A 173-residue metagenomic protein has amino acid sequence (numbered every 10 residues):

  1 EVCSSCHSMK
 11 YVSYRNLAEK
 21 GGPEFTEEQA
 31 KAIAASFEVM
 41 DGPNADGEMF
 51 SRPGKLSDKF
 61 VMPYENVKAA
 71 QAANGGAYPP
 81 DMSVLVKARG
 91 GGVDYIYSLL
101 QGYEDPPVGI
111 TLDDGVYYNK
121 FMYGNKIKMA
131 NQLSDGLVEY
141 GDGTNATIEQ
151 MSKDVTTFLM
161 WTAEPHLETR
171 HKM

Functional and structural regions predicted by a protein language model:
V2-K10, V155: The canonical Cys-X-X-Cys-His
M9-A35: Acidic helix-start/capping segments at beta-turn-to-alpha-helix junctions
K10-Y14, V108-D113, L167: Surface-exposed patches in mature extracellular/periplasmic domains of secreted proteins
D41-K126: Membrane-proximal low-complexity regions enriched in glycine and acidic/polar residues
Y123, I127-E164: Extended, hydrophilic extramembrane loops/domains of integral membrane proteins
H166-M173: C-terminal single-pass membrane-anchor helix
